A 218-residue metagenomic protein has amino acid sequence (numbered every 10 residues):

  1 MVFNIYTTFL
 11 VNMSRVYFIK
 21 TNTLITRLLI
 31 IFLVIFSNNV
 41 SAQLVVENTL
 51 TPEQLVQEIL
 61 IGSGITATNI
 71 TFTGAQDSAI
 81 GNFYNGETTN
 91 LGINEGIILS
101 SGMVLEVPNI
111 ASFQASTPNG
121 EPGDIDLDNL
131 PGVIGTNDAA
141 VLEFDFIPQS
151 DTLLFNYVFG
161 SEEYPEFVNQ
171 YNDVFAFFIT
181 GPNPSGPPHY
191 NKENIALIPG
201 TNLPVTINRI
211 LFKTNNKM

Functional and structural regions predicted by a protein language model:
M1-V46: Bacterial Sec-dependent N-terminal signal peptides
Q43-M218: Aromatic (Trp/Tyr/Phe) and Gly/Pro-enriched flexible surface segments
